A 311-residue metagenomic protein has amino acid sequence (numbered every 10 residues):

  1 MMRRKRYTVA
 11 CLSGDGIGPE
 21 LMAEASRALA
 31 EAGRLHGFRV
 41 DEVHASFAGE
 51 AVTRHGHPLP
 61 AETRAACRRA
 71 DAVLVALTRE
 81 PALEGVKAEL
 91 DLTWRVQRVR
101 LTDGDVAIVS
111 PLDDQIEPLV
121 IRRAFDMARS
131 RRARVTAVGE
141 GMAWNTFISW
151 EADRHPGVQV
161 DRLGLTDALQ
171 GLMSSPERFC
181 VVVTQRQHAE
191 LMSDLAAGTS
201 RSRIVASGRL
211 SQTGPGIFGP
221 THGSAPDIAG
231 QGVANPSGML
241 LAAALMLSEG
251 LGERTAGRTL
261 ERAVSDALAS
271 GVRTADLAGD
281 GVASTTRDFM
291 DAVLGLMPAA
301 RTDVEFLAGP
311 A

Functional and structural regions predicted by a protein language model:
R4, A10-S26, A32-G33, Q115-T166 (+1 more regions): Glycine-rich phosphate/diphosphate-binding loop of Rossmann-like nucleotide-binding domains
R4, M173-V272: Glycine-rich phosphate/nucleotide-binding loop
D15-G18, D71, V109, A124 (+4 more regions): Buried hydrophobic positions in well-ordered alpha/beta secondary-structure cores of metabolic enzymes
A25, L29, M239-L247, V293: Buried hydrophobic packing segments
L35-A61: N-terminal beta-loop-helix "entrance" segment that forms/cooperates in small-molecule cofactor or anionic ligand
A51-Q115, Q185-L191: N-terminal glycine-rich phosphate/adenylate-binding segment common to multiple enzyme folds
E62-A82, E151, P156-I217, M297: Glycine-rich phosphate-binding loop
D113-A143, T259, A263-A311: Glycine-rich phosphate/pyrophosphate-binding loop and the adjoining helix
